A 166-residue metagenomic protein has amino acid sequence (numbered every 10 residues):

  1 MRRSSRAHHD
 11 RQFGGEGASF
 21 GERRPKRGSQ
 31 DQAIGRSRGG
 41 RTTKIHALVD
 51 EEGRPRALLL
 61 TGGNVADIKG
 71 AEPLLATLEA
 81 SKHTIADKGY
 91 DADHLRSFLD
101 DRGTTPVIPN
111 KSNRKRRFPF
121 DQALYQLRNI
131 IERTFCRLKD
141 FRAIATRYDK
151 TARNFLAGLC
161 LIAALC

Functional and structural regions predicted by a protein language model:
M1-C166: Short alpha-helical elements
